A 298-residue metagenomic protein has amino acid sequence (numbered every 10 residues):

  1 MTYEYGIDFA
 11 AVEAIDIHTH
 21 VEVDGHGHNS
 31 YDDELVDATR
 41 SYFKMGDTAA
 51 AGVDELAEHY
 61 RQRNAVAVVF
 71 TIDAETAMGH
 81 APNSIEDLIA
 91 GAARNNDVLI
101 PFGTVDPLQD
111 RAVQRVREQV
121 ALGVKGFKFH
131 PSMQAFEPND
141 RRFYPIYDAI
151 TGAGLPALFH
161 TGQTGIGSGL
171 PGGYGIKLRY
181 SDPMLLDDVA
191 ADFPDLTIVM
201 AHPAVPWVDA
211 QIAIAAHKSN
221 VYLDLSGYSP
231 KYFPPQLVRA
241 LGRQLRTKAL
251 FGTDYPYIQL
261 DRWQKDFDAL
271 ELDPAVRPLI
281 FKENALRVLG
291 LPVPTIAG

Functional and structural regions predicted by a protein language model:
M1-I17, D24-E58, Q62, V66 (+3 more regions): Mid-to-C-terminal alpha-helical segments outside catalytic/metal-binding sites
A14-D24, L158-G162, M200: Histidine-centered catalytic micro-motifs
H18, Q119, F127, I150 (+5 more regions): Conserved, mostly hydrophobic/aromatic
E22-G25, A74-A77, P107-R111, Q163-G167 (+3 more regions): Active-site environment of divalent metal-dependent phosphoester hydrolases
Y31-A38, M45, A77-H80, G167-Y180: Short, flexible/disordered intra-domain loops and linkers
H59-Y60, Q119, I150, V189: Generic structural signal for hydrophobic
V66, A74-S168, K177: Active-site gating/metal-coordination segments in enzymes
K125-G126, D140-L250, T295-I296: Catalytic pocket-lining loop regions of alpha/beta-barrel enzymes, especially the amidohydrolase/enolase/GH5 lineages
